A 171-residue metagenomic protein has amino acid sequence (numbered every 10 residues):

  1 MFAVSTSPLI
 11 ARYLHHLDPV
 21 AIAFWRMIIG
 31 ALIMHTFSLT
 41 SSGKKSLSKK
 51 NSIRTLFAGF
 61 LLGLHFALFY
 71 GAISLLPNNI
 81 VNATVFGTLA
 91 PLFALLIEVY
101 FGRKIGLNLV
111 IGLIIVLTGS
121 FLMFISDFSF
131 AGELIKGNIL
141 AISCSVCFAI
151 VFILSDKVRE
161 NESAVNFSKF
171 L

Functional and structural regions predicted by a protein language model:
M1-A21, F60, L64, L68 (+1 more regions): Glycine-/small-residue-enriched transmembrane alpha-helix faces in small-molecule transporters and effluxers
A3-T6, L39-V81, L122: Specific transmembrane alpha-helical segments of multi-pass solute transporters/efflux pumps, especially DMT/EamA
S5-T6, I28-L32, L117: Small-residue-rich packing faces within the transmembrane alpha-helices of Major Facilitator Superfamily
A21, M27-I29, Y70-R103, C144: Specific alpha-helical transmembrane segments that line the substrate/conduction pathway and gating interfaces
I22, A164-L171: Juxtamembrane helix-start motifs in multi-pass secondary transporters
W25-I29, F57-F60, L89, I111-I115 (+3 more regions): Hydrophobic residues within alpha-helical transmembrane segments of multi-pass solute transporters/permease subunits
M34, I105-S126: Hydrophobic transmembrane alpha-helices of multi-pass small-molecule transport proteins
S38-S42, A90-I114: C-terminal transmembrane-helix exit sites in multi-pass transporters
